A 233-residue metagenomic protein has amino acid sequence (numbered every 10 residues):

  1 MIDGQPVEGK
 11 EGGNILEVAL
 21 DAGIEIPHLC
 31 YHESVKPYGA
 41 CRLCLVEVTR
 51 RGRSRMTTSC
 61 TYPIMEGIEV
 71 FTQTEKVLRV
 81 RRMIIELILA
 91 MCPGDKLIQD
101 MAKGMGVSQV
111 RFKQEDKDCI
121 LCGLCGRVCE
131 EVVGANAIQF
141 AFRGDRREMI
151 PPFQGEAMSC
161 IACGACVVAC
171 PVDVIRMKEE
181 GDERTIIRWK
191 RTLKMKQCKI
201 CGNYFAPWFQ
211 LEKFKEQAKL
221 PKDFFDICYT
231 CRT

Functional and structural regions predicted by a protein language model:
Q5-G13: Short, contiguous acidic and Ser/Thr-rich linear segments
H32-V35: Serine/threonine-rich, repeat-prone extracellular segments and beta-strand-based repeat modules of secreted/surface
C44: Acidic, glycine-enriched active-site microenvironments
R53-S159, R176-L211, K215-C228: Fe-S ferredoxin-like electron-transfer domains and their immediately adjacent linker/connector regions across
C125, C129, C166, C170-P171: A structural signal for short beta-strand/turn segments enriched in small hydrophobics and glycine
